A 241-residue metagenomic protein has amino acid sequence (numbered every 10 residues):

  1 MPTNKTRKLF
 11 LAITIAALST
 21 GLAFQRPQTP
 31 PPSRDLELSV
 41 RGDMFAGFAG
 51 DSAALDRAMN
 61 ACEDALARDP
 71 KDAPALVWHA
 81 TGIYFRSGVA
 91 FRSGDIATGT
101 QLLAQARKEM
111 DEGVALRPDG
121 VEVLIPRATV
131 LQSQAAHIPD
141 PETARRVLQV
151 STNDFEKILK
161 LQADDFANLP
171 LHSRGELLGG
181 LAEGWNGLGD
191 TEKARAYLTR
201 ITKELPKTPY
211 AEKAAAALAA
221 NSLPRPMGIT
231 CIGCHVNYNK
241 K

Functional and structural regions predicted by a protein language model:
P2-I13: Bacterial N-terminal signal peptides that target proteins for export
I13-P32: Bacterial Sec-dependent signal peptides at the C-terminal "C-region" and cleavage site
T29-P30, E63-L76, D111-V123, K157-H172: Flexible helix-coil transition and linker loops at the boundaries of alpha-helical arrays
E37-N60, T81-D119, T129-D164, G175-E176: Short coil/linker segments at helix-helix boundaries
V121-E122, L159-L171, K203-A216, N239-K241: Boundary/linker segments of alpha-helical solenoid repeat arrays
A219-M227: Short, flexible, mixed-charge glycine/proline-rich loop motifs that serve as phosphate/nucleic-acid-contacting
M227-N239: The canonical Cys-X-X-Cys-His
